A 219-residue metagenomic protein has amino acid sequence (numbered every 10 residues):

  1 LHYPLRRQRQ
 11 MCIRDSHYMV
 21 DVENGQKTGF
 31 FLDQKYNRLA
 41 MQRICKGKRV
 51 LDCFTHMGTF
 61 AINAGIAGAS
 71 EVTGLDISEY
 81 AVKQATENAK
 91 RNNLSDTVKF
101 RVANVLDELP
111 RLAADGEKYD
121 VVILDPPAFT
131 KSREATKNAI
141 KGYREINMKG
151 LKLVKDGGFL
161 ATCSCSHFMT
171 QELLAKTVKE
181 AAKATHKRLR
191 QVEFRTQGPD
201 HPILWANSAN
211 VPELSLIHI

Functional and structural regions predicted by a protein language model:
L1-R9, I13, I217-H218: Single conserved hydrophobic/aromatic residue that forms the stacking wall/gate of nucleotide- or nucleobase-binding
Q10, R14-K48: SAM-dependent Rossmann-like transferase core, predominantly class I methyltransferases with a strong bias toward
K48-F54: Conserved class I S-adenosyl-L-methionine
T59-A69: Conserved SAM-binding loop of SAM-dependent methyltransferases across substrates and taxa, primarily the Class I
E71-D76: Conserved SAM-binding motif I beta-strand of class I
K83-E117: S-adenosyl-L-methionine
Y119-K149: Mobile active-site "lid"/loop adjacent to the S-adenosyl-L-methionine
E145, F159-I217: C-terminal catalytic and target-recognition region of SAM-dependent MTase-like enzymes, primarily methyltransferases
